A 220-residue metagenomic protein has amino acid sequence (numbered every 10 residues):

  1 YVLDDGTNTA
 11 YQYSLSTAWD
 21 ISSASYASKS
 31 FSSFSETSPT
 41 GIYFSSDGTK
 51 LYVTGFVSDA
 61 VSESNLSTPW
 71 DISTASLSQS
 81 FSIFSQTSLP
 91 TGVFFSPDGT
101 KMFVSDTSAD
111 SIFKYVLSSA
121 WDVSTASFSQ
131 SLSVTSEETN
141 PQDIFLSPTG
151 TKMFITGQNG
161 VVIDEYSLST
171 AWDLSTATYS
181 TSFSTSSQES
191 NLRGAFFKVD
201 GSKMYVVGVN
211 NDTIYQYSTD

Functional and structural regions predicted by a protein language model:
D5, F56, T107, Q158 (+1 more regions): Short loop/turn segments immediately following the C-termini of beta-strands
T9-Q12, A60-E63, S111-K114, V161-E165 (+1 more regions): A short loop-to-beta-strand structural motif that recurs across blades of beta-propeller domains
S14-S22, N65-S73, V116-S124, E165-S175 (+1 more regions): Short loop/turn segments immediately following beta-strands, especially the blade-tip and inter-blade linker loops
A27-S33, S76-F84, S127-T135, Y179-S186: A short beta-strand motif characteristic of beta-propeller blades
S38, L89, N140, N191: Beta-rich catalytic cores
S46-D47, P97-D98, P148-T149, V199-D200: Residue-level detector of Asp-centered blade-edge/turn motifs that repeat once per structural unit in beta-propeller
